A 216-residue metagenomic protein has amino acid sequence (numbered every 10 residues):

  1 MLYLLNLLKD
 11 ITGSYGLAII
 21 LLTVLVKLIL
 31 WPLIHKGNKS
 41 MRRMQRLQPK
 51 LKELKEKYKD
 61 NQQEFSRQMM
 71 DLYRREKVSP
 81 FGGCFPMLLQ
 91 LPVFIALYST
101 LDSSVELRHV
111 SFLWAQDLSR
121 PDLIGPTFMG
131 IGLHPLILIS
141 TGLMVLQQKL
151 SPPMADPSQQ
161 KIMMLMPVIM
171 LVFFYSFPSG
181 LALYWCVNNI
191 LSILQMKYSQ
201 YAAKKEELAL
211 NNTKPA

Functional and structural regions predicted by a protein language model:
M1-A216: Helix-loop-helix
